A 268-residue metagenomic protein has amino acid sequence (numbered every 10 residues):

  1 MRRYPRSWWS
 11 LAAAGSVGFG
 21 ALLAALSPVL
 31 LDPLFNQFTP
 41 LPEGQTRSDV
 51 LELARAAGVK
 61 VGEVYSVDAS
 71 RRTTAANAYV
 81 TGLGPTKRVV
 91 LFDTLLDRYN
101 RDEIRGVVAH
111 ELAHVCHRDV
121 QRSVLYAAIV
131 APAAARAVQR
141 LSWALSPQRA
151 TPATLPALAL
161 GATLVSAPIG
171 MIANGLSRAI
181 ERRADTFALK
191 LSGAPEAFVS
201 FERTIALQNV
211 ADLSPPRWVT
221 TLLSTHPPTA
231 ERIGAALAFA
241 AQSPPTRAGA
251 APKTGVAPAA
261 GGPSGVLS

Functional and structural regions predicted by a protein language model:
M1-A150, P168-S268: Polar-ligand-bearing catalytic/cofactor-coordination segments of membrane-embedded or membrane-tethered inner-membrane
A21, A153-T163: Short, contiguous hydrophobic alpha-helices characteristic of membrane insertion segments
